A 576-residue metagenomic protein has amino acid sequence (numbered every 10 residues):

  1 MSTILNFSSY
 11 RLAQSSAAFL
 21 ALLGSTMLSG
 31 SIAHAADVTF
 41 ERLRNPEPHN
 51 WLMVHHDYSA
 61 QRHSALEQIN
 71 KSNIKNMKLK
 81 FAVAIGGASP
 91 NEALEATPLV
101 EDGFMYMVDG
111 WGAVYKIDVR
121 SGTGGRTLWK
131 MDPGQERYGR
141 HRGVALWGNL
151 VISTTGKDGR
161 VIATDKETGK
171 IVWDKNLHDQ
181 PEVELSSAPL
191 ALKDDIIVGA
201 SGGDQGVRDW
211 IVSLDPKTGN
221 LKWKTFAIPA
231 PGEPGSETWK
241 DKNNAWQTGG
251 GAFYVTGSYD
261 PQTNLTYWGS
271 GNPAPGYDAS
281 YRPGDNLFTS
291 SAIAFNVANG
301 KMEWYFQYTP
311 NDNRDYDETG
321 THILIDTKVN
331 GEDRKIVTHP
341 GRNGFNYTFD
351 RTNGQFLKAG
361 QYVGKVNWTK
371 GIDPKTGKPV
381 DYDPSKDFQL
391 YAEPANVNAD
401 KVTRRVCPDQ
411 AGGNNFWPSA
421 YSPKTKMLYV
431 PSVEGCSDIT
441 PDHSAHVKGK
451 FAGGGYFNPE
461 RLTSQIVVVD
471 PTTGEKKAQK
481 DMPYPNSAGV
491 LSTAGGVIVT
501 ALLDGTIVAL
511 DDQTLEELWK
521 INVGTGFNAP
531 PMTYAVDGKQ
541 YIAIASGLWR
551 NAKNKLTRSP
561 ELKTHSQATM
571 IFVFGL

Functional and structural regions predicted by a protein language model:
D37-L79, A230-P234, Q389-V397, G455-Y456 (+1 more regions): Blade/loop signatures of beta-propeller domains
W51-H55, N91-A113, R137-V161, E184-R208 (+7 more regions): Repeat-blade elements of multi-bladed beta-propeller folds
H63-N176, T493: N-terminal cofactor/phosphate-binding cores enriched in small/glycine residues, especially glycine-rich loops such as
V83-T97, T127-G148, D174-L190, Q205 (+11 more regions): Extracytoplasmic beta-rich repeat domains
T164-T168, D209-N220, D285-N299, N353-G354 (+2 more regions): Beta-propeller blade signature
V198-D209, W268-N286, V433-P459, G547-T564: Short, conserved, GDST-rich strand-edge loop motifs in beta-rich repeat architectures
S432-E434, N458-E516: Loop/turn-rich, solvent-exposed surfaces of beta-rich toroidal or solenoidal domains
M532-L576: Blade-level signature of beta-propeller repeat domains, shared across WD40, Kelch, NHL, RCC1 and BNR/Asp-box propellers
